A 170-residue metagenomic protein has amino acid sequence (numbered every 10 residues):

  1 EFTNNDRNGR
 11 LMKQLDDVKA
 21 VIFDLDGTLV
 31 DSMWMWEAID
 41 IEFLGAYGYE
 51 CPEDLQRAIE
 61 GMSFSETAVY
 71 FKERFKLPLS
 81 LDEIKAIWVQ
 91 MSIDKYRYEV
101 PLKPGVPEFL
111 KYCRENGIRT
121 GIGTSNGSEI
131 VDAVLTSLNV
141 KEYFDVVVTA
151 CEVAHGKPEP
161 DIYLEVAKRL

Functional and structural regions predicted by a protein language model:
E1-L11: Short, Lys/Arg-enriched N-terminal segments with co-localized hydrophobic residues within the first ~10-30 amino acids
Q14-N116: N-terminal helical cap/lid subdomain that shapes the substrate entry/recognition surface in HAD-like hydrolases
T28, S32, T124, T149: Ser/Thr-centric signal marking residues that sit in or immediately flank functional binding/regulatory motifs
M35, N126-G127: A generic "binding-loop/recognition-motif" signal
E99, G121, G127-L170: Substrate-recognition "cap/lid" segment bordering the active-site pocket of phosphatases
